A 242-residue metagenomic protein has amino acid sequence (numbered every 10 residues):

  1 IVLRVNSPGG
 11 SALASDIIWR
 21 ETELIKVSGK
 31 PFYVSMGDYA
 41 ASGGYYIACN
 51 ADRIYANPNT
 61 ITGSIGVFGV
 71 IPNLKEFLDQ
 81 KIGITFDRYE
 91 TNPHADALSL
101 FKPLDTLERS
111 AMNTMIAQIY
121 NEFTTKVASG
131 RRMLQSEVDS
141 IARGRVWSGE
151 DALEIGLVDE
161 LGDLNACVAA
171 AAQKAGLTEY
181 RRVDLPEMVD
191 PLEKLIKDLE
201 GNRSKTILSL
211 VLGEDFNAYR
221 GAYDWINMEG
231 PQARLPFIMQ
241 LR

Functional and structural regions predicted by a protein language model:
I1-F77: Cleft-lining beta-strand/loop regions that shape enzyme active-site pockets
V2, K75-I155, D159-A171, A175: Charged, glycine-interspersed solvent-exposed loop segments at helix/strand-loop junctions that cap or gate access
A12-I17, D151-E154, K194-L199: Short glycine/threonine-rich loop-to-helix capping motif typified by GTGT followed within a few residues by an Asp-Pro
V27-G29, A41-S42, T62, K81-I84 (+3 more regions): Extracytoplasmic
S35, Y89-T91, V183-E187: Conserved beta-strand termini and adjacent loop/short-helix elements that scaffold enzyme active sites in alpha/beta
Y55-N59, P72-I82, L107-A111, T178-E187: Short, structured secondary-structure boundary patches
F68, K126-G130, D159-G201: C-terminal long alpha-helix characteristic of the crotonase
M115, P186-R242: Intrinsic disorder and flexible/low-complexity segments
